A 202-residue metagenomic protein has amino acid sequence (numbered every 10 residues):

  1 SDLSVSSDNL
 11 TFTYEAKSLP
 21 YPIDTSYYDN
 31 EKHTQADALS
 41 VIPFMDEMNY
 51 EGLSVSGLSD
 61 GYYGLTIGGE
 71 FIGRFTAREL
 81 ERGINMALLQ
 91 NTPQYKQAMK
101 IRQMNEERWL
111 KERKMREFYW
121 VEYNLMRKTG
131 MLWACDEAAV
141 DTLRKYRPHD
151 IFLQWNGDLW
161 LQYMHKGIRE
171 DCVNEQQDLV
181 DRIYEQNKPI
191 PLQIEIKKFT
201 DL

Functional and structural regions predicted by a protein language model:
S1-L202: Conserved catalytic region of serine esterases and O-acyltransferases that act on ester linkages in lipids
